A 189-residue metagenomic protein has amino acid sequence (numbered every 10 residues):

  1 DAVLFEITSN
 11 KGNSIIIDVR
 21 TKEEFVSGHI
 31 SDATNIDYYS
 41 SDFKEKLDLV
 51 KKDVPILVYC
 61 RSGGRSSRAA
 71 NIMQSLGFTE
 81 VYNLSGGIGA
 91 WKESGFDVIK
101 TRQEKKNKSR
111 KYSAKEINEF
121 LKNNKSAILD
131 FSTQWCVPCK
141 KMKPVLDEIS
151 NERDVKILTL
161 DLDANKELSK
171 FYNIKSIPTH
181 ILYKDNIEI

Functional and structural regions predicted by a protein language model:
D1-E6, N10-I15, K22-P55, G64-N124 (+2 more regions): Rhodanese-like catalytic fold shared by cysteine-dependent sulfurtransferases and DSP/PTP-type phosphatases
I16, L57, I128-L129, I157 (+1 more regions): Hydrophobic beta-strand anchors of alpha/beta hydrolase catalytic cores
I17, K122-Q134: Short active-site neighborhood of thiol/selenol oxidoreductases, capturing the structured segment around
K22, R61, D130-C136: Aromatic-flanked redox-active Cys/Sec active sites in thiol-based oxidoreductases, especially the WC-centered
S27-I30, P138-R153: Typically the conserved alpha-helix immediately C-terminal to a functionally engaged Cys/Sec in thioredoxin-like
N35-S40, F131, L146, S150 (+2 more regions): Thiol-based oxidoreductase modules, predominantly thioredoxin-like and allied folds used for disulfide exchange
Q134-K141, T179: C-type cytochrome heme c attachment motif
E167-I189: Thiol/disulfide oxidoreductase modules built on the thioredoxin-like
